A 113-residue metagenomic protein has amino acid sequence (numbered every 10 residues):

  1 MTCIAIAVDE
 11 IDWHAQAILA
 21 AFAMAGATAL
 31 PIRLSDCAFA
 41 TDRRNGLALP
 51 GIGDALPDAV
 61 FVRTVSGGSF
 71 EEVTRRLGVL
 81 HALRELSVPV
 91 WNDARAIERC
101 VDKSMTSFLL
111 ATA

Functional and structural regions predicted by a protein language model:
M1-A5: Extreme N-terminal starter segment of soluble prokaryotic enzymes
D9-A113: Conserved N-proximal alpha/beta basic substrate-recognition cap immediately N-terminal to, or forming the N-lobe
